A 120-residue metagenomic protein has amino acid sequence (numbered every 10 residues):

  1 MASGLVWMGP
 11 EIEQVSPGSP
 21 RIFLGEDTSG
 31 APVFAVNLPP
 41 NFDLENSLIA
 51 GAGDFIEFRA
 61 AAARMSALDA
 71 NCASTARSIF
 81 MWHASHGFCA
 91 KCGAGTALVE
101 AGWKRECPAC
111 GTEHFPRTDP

Functional and structural regions predicted by a protein language model:
M1-S66: N-terminal alpha-helical interaction blocks
L5-M8, A70, E106-C107: Short Pro/Gly-enriched beta-strand edge/turn motifs at strand-loop
F55, A67-N71, H86: Generic signal for short, ordered secondary-structure residues within or immediately flanking folded domains
A62-M81: Short, charged surface segments at domain edges that flank catalytic/cofactor-binding sites
T75-P120: Cys/His-rich short segments
